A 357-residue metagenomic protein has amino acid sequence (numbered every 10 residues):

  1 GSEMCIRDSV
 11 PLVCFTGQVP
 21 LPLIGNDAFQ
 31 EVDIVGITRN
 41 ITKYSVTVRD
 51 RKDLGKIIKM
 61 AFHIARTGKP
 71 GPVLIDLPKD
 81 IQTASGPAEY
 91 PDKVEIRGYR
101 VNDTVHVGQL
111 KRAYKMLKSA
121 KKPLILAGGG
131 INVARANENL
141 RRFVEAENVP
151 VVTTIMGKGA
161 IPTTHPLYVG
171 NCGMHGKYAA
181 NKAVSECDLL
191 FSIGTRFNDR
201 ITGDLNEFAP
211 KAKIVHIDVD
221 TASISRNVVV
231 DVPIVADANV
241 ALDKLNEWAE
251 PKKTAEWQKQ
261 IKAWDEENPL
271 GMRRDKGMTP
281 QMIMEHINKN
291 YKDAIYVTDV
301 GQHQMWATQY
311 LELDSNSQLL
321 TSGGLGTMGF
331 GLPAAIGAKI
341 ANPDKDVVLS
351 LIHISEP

Functional and structural regions predicted by a protein language model:
G1-A249, H286, I295, D346: N-terminal alpha/beta PP-like core and its mobile active-site loop of ThDP/TPP-dependent enzymes
T38, L245, W257-W264, A307: Generic structural signal of hydrophobic/aromatic residues within well-ordered alpha-helices of folded domains
L74-D76, G128, E256-Q260, D299-V300: Short coil/turn segments at secondary-structure boundaries
Y90-V107, T254-G277: Long, charged amphipathic helices and adjacent flexible linkers at domain junctions
K262-D344: Active-site diphosphate/adenylate-binding microenvironment
L349: Short beta-strand-to-loop acidic/aromatic patch adjacent to the donor-nucleotide binding site
I354-P357: A short, hydrophobic C-terminal helix/tail in secreted or cell-surface proteins
